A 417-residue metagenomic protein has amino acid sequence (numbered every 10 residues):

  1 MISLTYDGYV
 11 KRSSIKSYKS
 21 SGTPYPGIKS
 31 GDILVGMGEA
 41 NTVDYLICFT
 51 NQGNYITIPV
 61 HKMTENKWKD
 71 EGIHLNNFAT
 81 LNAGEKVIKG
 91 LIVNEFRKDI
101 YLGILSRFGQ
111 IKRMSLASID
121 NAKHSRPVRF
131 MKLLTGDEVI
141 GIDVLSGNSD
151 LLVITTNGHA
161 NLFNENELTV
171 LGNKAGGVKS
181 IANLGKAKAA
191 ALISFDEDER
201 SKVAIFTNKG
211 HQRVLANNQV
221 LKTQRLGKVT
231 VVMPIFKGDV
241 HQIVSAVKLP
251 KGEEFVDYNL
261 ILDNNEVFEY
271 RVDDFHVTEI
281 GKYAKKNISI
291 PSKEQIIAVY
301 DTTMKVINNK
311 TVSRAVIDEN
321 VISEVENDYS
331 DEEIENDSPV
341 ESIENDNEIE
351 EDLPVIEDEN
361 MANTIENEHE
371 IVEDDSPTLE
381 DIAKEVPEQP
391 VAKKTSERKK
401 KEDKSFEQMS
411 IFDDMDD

Functional and structural regions predicted by a protein language model:
M1-E344, E350-D358, E373-D417: Short, structured "edge-of-domain" segments at secondary-structure transitions
